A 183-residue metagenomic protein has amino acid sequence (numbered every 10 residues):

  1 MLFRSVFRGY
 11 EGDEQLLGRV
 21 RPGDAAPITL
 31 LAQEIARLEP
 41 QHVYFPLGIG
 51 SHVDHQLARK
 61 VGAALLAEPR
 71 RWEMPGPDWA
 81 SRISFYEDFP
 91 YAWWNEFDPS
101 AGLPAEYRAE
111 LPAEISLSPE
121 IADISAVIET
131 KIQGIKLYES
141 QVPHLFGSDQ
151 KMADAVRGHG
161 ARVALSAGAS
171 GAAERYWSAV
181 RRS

Functional and structural regions predicted by a protein language model:
M1-K60, A64-P75, W79: Active-site beta-strand->loop->alpha-helix modules in alpha/beta enzyme cores, enriched in Gly/His/Asp(Glu)
F7-L16, L30-A36, P69-R82, E96 (+1 more regions): C-terminal accessory domains and tails appended to enzymatic cores
H52-D54, A92-E96: Short acidic/glycine-rich loop or secondary-structure boundary segments that cap or lie
F89: Carbohydrate-associated surface elements
